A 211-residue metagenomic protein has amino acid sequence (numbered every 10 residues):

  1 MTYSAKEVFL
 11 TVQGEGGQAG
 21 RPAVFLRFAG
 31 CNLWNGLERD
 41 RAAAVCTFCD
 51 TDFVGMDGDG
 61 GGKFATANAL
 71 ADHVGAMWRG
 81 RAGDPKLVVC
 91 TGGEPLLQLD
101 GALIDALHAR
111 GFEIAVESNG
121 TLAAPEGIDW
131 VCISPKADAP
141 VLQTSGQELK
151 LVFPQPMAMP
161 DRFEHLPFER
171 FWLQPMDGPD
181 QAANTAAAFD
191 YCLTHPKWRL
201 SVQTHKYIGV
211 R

Functional and structural regions predicted by a protein language model:
M1-K6, G17, A29: N-terminal nucleotide/polyanion-binding subdomain common to many enzyme families
Y3-L10, P22, L33-I128: Conserved Radical SAM active-site core
V8-T11, V24, K206-G209: Residue-level preference for alpha-helix termini and adjacent loops
Q18-G20, Q143: A generic structural micro-feature
R27, T91-G92, Q203: A secondary-structure boundary/capping signal
A29-C31, K136: Short loop segments at secondary-structure junctions
G83-L87, L96-R211: Conserved AdoMet/S-adenosylmethionine-binding subsite of the radical SAM
